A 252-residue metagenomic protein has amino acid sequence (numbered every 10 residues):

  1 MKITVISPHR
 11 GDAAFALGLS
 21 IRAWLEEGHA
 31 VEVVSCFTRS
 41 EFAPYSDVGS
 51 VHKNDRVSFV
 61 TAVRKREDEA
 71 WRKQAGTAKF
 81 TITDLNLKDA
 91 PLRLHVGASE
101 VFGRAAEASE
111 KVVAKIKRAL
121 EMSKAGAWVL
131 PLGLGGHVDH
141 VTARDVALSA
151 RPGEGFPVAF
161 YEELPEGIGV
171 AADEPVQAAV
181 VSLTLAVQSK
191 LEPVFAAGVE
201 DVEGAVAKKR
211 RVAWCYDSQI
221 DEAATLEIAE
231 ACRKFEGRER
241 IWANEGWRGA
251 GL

Functional and structural regions predicted by a protein language model:
M1-V113, K117-R118, M122, S149-F156: Active-site rim/loop-helix segments in enzyme catalytic domains that contact anionic ligands
I3, N54, F102, V129 (+2 more regions): Residues at structural and domain junctions
I6, R10, T61, S109 (+3 more regions): Aromatic-acidic/polar surface patches that form glycan- and anion
G11, D68, W128, D139 (+1 more regions): Divalent metal-coordination and catalytic microenvironments
D12-A13, S40, G135-V138, I168: Active-site environment of divalent metal-dependent phosphoester hydrolases
A14-A16, R144, G167: Hydrophobic positions within alpha-helical membrane elements
E27, R66-L85, L92, V96-E100 (+1 more regions): The feature marks non-catalytic terminal segments
V112-L120, A125-G153, V158-L164: Hydrophobic, aromatic-enriched interface-forming segments
